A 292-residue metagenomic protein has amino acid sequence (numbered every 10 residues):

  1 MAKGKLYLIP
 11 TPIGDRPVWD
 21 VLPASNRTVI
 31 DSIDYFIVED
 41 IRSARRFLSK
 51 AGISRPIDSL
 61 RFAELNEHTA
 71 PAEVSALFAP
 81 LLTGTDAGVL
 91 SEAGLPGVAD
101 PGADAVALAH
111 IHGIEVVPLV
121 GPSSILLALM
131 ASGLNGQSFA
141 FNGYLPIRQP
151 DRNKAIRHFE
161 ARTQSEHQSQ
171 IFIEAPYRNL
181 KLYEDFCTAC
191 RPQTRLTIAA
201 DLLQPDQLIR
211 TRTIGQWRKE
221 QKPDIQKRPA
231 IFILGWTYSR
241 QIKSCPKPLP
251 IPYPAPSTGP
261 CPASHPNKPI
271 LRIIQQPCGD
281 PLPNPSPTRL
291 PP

Functional and structural regions predicted by a protein language model:
M1-L65: Glycine-rich, flexible N-terminal cofactor/catalytic loop recognition
K5-Y7, T85-D86, S165-Y253, I274: A contiguous loop/helix-start segment that scaffolds small-molecule binding in enzyme catalytic cores
I13-D15, E92-P96, P176-Y177, T237-Y238: Short glycine-rich anion-binding loops that position phosphate/pyrophosphate groups of nucleotides and phosphorylated
E64-T69, L145: Conserved helicase motor
G94-H112, F186: Short Gly/Thr/Asp-enriched flexible loops that form oxyanion-binding sites at enzyme active sites
D104-R162: Class I SAM-dependent methyltransferase SAM-binding "motif I" and its flanking Rossmann-like core
P250-P252, P266, P285-L290: Compositionally biased, intrinsically disordered low-complexity segments enriched in Pro/Arg/Gln/His
